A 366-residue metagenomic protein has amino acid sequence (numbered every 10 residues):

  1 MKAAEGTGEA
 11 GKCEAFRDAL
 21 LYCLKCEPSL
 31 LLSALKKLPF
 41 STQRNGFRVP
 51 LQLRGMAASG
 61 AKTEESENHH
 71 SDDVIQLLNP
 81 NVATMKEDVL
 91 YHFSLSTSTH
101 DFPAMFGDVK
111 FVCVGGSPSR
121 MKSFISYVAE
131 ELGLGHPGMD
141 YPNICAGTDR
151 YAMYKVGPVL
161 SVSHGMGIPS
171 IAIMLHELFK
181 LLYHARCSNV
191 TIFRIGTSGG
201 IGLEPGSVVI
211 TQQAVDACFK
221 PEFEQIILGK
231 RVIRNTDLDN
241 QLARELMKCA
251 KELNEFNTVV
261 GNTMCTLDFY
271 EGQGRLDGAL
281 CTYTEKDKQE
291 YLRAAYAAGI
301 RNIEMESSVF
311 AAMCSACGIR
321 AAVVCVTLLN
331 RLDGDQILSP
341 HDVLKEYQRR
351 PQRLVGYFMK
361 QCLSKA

Functional and structural regions predicted by a protein language model:
K2, C13, L20-C23, E27 (+1 more regions): Metabolite-binding pocket within alpha/beta catalytic cores that recognizes anionic/polar moieties
S117, G199, M264-E271, V309 (+2 more regions): Glycine-rich beta-alpha junction loops
H136-Y141, N189, L253-N262, C362-A366: Flexible, glycine/charged-enriched surface loops at secondary-structure junctions
N235-A297: Active-site rim beta-loop-alpha module in soluble metabolic enzymes
E245-E255, M313, L354-K365: Generic non-transmembrane alpha-helical segments
S308-V343: Zn-dependent metallopeptidase/amidohydrolase metal-coordination segment
R331-A366: His/Asp/Glu-rich mid-to-C-terminal helical/loop segments that flank catalytic regions of hydrolases
